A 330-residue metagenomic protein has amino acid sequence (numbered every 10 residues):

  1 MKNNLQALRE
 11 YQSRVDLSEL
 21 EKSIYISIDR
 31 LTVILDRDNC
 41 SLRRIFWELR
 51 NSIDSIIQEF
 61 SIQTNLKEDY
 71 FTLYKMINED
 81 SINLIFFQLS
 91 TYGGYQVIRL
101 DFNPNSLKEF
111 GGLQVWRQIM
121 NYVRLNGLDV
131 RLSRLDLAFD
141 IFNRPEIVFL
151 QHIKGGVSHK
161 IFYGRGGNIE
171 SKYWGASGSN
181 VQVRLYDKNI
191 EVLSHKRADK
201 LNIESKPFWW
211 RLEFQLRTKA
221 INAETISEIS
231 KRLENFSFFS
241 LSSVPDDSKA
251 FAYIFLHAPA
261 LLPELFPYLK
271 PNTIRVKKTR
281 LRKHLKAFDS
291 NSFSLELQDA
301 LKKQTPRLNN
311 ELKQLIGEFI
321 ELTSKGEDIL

Functional and structural regions predicted by a protein language model:
M1-N272, H284-L330: Structured, helix-rich domain cores that form ligand/interaction pockets
T273-L281: Helix-turn-helix DNA-binding helix
